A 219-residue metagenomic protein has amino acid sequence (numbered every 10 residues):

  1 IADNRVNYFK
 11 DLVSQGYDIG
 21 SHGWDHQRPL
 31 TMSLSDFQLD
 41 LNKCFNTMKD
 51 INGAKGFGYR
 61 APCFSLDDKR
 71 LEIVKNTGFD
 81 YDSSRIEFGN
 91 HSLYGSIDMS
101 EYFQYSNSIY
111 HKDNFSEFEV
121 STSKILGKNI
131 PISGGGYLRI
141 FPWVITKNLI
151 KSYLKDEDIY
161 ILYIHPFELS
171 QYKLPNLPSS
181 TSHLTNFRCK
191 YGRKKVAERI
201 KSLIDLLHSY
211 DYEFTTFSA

Functional and structural regions predicted by a protein language model:
I1-R70, F79-D80, S84-R85, S92 (+2 more regions): Metal-dependent polysaccharide deacetylase catalytic core of the NodB/CE4 family, i.e., the active-site-bearing domain
L12, S106-K112, L206-H208: Short, conserved catalytic or adaptor-binding loops enriched in Gly and charged residues
W24, D98, F214-T216: Short, solvent-exposed coil/turn linker segments
D25-F37, F57, P62, S133-F141 (+1 more regions): The substrate-binding groove and active-site-proximal loops of carbohydrate-active enzymes, especially glycoside
F45, L71, K75, K201-D205: Non-transmembrane alpha-helical segments in soluble domains of secreted/periplasmic/extracellular proteins
A54, R60-Y163: Active-site-adjacent pocket scaffolds in enzyme catalytic domains
F141-A219: C-terminal domain-boundary segment and adjacent tail
